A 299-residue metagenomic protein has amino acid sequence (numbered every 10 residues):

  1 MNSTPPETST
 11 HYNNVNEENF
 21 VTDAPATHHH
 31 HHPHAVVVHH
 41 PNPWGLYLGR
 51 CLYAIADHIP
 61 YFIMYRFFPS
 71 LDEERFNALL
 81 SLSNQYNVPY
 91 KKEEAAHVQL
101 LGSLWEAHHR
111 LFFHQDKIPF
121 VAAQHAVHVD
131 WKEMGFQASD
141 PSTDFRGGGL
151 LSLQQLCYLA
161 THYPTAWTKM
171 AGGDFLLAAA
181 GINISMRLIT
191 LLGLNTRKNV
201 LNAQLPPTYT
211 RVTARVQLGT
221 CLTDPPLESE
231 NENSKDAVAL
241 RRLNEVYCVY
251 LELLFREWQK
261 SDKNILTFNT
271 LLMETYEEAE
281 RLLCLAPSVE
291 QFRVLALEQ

Functional and structural regions predicted by a protein language model:
N2-Q299: Extended acidic/polar regulatory tracts at the flanks of large eukaryotic scaffold/adaptor proteins
